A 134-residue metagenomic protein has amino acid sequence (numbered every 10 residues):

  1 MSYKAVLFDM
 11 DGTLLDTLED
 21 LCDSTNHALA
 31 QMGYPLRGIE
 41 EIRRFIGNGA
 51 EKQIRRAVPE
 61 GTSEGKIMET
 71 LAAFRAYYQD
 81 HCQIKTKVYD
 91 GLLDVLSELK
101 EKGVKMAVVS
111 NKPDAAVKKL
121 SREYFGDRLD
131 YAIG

Functional and structural regions predicted by a protein language model:
M1-R44: Active-site neighborhood of HAD-like aspartate-dependent phosphohydrolases
L15, G47, Y89, A107-N111: Active-site-adjacent beta-strand anchor residues
L18, I39, R43, E64-L71 (+4 more regions): Short, structured helix-loop boundary elements
L21, A50, V88: Conserved donor sugar-nucleotide recognition element shared by glycan-biosynthetic enzymes
A30-M32, L36, Q53-G61, K85 (+2 more regions): Substrate-recognition/cap helix-loop segment adjacent to the acidic, metal-dependent catalytic center of Asp-based
G47-D80, E98: A metal-dependent, Asp-based hydrolase signature
